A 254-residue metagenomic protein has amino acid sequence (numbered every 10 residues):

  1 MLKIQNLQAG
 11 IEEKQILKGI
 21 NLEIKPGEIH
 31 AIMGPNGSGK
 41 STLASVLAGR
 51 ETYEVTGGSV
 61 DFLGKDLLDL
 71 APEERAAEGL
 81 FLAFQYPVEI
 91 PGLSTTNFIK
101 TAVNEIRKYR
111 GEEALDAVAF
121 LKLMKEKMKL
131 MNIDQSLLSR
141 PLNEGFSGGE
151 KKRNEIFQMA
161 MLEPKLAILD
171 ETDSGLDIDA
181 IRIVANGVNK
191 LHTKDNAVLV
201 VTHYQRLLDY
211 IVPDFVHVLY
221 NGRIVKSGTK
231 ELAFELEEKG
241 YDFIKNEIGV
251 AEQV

Functional and structural regions predicted by a protein language model:
L2-I4, L17-G19: Conserved structural motif at the start of ABC-family nucleotide-binding domains
M33-P35: The feature captures the beta-strand-to-loop junction immediately N-terminal to the Walker
S59-R75, N143: ABC ATPase NBD Q-loop/coupling interface
L82-Y86, G92-K108, F120-L123: Q-loop/switch helix immediately C-terminal to the Walker
M159-A160: ABC ATPase C-loop
I168-T172, D179: Walker B catalytic motif
F215, L219, R223-N246: Conserved beta-strand-loop-alpha-helix hinge in the C-terminal portion of ABC ATPase nucleotide-binding domains
